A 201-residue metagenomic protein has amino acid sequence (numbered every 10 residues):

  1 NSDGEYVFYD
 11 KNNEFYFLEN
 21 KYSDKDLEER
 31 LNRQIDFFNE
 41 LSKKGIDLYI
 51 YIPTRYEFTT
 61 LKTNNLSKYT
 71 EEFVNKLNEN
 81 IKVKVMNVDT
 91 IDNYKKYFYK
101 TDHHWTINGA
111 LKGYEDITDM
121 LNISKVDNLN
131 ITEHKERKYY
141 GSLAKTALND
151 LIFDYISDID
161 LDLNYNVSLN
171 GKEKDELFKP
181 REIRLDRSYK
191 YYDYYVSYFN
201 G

Functional and structural regions predicted by a protein language model:
N1-G201: Extracellular glycan-modifying ectodomains
